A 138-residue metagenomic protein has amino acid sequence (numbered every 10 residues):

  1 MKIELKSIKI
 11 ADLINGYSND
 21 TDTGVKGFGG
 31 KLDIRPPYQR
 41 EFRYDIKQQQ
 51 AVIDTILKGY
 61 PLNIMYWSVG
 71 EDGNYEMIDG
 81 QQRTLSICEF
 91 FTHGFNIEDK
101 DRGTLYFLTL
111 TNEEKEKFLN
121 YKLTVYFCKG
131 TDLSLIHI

Functional and structural regions predicted by a protein language model:
K2-N19, Y38-I136: Basic- and aromatic-enriched surface patches that contact anionic nucleotides/nucleic acids
G24-G29, G59-L62: Active-site-adjacent bridging/hinge elements
G29-P37: A short, surface-exposed helix-loop junction/capping segment
